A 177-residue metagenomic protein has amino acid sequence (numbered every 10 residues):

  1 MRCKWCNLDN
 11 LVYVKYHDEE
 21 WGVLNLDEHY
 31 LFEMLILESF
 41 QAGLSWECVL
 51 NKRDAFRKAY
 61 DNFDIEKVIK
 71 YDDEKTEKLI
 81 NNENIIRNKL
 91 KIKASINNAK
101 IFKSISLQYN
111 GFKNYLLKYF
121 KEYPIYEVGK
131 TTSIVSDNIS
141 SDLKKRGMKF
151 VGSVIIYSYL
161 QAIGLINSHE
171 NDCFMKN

Functional and structural regions predicted by a protein language model:
M1-N177: HhH-family (HhH-GPD) DNA N-glycosylase catalytic core used in base-excision repair
